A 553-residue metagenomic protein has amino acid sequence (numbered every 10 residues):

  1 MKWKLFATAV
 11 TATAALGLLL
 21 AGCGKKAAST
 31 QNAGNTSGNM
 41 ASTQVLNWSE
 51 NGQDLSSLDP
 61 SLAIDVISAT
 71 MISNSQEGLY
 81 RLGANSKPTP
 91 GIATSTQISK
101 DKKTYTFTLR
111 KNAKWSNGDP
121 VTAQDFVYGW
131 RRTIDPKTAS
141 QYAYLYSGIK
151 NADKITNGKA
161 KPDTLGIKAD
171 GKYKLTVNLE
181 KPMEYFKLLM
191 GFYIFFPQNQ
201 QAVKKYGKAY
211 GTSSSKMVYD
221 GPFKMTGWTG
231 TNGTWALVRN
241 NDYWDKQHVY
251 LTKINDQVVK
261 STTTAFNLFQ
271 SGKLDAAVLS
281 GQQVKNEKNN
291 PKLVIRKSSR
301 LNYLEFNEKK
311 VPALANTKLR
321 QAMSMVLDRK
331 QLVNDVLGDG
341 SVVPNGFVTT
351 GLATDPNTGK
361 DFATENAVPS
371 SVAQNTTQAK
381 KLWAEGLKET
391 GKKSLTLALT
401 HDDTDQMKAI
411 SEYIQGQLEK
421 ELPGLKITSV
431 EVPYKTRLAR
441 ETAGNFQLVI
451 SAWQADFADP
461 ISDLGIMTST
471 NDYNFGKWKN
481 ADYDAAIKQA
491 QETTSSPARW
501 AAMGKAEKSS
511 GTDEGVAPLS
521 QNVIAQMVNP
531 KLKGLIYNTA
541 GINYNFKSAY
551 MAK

Functional and structural regions predicted by a protein language model:
S49-K100, V218: N-terminal lobe/hinge region of extracytoplasmic solute-binding protein
A143-Q201: Surface-exposed binding/hinge segments that line and control ligand-binding clefts or catalytic entry sites
L179-V249, K253, T263: Gly/Pro-rich hinge or "lid" segments in bacterial periplasmic/extracellular proteins
G230-N232, T376, K381-A455, T470 (+1 more regions): Ligand/substrate-recognition segments at binding pockets and active sites
R239-K285: Ligand-site clamp/hinge motif
V343-E385, Q406-K408: Structural transition elements
G424-R437, G465-N529, K553: Extracytoplasmic/peripheral linker and loop segments enriched in polar/acidic and small residues with frequent Thr/Pro
Q526-K553: Long beta-strand-rich cores associated with HINT superfamily self-processing modules
